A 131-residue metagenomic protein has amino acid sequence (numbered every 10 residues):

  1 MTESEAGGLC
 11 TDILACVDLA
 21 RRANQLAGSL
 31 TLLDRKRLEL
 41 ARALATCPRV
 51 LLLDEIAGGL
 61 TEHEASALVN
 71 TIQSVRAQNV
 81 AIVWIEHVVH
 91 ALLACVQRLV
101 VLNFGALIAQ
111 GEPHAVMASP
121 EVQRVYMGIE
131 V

Functional and structural regions predicted by a protein language model:
M1-V131: Glycine-rich phosphate-binding loops of nucleotide-dependent enzymes
